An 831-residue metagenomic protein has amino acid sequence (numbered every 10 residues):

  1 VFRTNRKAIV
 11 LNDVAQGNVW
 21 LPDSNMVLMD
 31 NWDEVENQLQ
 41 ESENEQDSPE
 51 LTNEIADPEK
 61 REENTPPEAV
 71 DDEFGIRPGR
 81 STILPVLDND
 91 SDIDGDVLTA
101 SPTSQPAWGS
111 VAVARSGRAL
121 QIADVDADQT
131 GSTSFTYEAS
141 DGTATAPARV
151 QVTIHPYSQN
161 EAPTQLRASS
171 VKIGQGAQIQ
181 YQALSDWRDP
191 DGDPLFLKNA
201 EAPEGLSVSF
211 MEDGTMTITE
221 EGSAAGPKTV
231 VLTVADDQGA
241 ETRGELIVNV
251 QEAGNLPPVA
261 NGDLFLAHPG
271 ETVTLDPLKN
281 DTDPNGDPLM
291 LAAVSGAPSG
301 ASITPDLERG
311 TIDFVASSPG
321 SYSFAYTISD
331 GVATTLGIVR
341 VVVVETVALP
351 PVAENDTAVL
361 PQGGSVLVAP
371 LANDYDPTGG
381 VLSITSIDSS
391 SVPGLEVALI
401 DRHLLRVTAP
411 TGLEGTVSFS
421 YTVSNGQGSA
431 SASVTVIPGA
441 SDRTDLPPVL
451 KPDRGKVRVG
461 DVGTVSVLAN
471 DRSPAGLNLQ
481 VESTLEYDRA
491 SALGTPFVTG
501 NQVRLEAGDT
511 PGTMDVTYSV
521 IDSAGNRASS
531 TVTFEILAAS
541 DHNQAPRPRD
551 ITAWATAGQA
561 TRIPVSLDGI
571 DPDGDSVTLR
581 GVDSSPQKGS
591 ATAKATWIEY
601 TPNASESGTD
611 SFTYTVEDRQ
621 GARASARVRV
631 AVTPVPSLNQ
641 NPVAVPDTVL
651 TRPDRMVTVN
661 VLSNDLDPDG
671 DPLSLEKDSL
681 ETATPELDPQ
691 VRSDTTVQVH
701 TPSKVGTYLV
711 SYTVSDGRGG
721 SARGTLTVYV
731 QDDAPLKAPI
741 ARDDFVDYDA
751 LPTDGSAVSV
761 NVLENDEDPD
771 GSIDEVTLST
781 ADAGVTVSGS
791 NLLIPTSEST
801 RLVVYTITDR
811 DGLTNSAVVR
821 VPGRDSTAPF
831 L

Functional and structural regions predicted by a protein language model:
V1, V19-E34: Surface-exposed loop/turn elements that mediate protein-protein interactions on large endomembrane-trafficking
V1-F2, K7-V14, W20-L21: Short beta-strand elements that form the blades of beta-propeller/WD-repeat-like and other beta-sheet-rich scaffold
N31-S91, T143-D191, V231-T233, Q238-G286 (+11 more regions): Extracellular interdomain linkers/hinges and stalk-like, low-complexity segments in secreted or single-pass
E62, R77, R115, D128-T130 (+23 more regions): Surface-exposed coil/turn segments at beta-strand junctions on protein surfaces, enriched
S81-A112: Short, highly charged
D96-S101, D193-K198, D287-A292, G380-T385 (+4 more regions): Solvent-exposed loop segments of extracellular immunoglobulin-like
S104-R118, E201-G214, A293-R309, D388-H403 (+4 more regions): Low-complexity "stalk/linker" and mucin-like segments enriched in Ser/Thr/Pro/Ala/Gly
A119-T130, G214-A225, G310-G320, V343 (+11 more regions): Extracellular/luminal low-complexity segments enriched in Ser/Thr/Pro
